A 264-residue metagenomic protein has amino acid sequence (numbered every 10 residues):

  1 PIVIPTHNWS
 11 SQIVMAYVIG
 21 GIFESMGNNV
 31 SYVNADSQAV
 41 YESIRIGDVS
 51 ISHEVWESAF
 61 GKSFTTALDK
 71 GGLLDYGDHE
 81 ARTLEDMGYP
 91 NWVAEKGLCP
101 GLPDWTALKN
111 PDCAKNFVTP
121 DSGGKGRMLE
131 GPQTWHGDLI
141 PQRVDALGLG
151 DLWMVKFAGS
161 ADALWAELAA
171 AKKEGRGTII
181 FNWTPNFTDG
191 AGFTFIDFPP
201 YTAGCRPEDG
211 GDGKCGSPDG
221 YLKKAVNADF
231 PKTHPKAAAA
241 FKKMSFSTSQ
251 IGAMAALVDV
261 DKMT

Functional and structural regions predicted by a protein language model:
P1-S11, N28-V33, K125-L129, F241: Short, well-ordered beta-strand elements
W9-S10, N28-S43, V155-E167: Short helix-initiation/N-cap motifs at beta->coil->alpha
S10-N29, V144: Short, polar/charged alpha-helical segment
A16, A35-G72, A163, A169-A171 (+1 more regions): Pocket-flanking alpha-helical
V49-E54, R127-P207: Ligand-binding pocket segment of bilobal, Venus flytrap-like solute-binding proteins
G72-L129: A conserved helix-loop-strand patch within extracytoplasmic ligand-binding domains of the periplasmic binding
E85-L98, G220-T233, A256-L257: A bilobed periplasmic-binding-protein/Venus flytrap-type ligand-binding module shared by bacterial periplasmic
P185-S245: C-terminal lobe and pocket-closing loops of periplasmic/extracytoplasmic Venus-flytrap solute-binding proteins
